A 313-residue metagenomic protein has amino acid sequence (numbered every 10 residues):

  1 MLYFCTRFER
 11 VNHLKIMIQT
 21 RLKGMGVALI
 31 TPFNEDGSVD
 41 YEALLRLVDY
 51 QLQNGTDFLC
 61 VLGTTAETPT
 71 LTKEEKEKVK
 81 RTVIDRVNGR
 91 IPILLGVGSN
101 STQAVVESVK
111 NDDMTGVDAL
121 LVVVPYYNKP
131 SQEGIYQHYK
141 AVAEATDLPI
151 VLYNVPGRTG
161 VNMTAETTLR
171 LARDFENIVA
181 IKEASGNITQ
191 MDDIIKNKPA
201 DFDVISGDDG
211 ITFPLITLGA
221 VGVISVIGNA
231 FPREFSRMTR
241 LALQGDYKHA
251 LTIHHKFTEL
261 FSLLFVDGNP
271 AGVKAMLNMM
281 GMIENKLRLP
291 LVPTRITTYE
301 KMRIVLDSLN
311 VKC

Functional and structural regions predicted by a protein language model:
E9-V11: Acidic, Ala/Val/Gly-enriched low-complexity intrinsically disordered segments
I18-G160, R170: Active-site beta->alpha loop and helix N-cap motifs at the rims of alpha/beta catalytic domains
R21-P32, N54-T56, T65, A220 (+1 more regions): C-terminal alpha-helical cap/extension of soluble enzyme domains
L44, K76, K80, V105 (+7 more regions): A general structural signal for well-ordered alpha-helical segments in protein cores
E144-A145, R158-F261, F265: Catalytic alpha/beta core domains of metabolic enzymes, predominantly
N154-V155, N177-I178, R288-L289: Glycine-rich phosphate-binding "P-loop"
